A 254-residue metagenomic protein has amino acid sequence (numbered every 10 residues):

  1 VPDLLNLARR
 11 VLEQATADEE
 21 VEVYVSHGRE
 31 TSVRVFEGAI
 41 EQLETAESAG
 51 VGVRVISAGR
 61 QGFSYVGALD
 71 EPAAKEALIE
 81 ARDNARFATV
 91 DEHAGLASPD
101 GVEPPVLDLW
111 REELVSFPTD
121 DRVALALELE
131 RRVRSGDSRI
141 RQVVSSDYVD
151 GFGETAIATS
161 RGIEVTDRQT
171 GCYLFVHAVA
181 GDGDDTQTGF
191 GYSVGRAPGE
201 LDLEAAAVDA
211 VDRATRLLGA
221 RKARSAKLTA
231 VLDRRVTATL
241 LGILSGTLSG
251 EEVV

Functional and structural regions predicted by a protein language model:
V1-V254: Active-site bordering "gate/hinge" segments that shape substrate access to catalytic or cofactor-binding pockets
